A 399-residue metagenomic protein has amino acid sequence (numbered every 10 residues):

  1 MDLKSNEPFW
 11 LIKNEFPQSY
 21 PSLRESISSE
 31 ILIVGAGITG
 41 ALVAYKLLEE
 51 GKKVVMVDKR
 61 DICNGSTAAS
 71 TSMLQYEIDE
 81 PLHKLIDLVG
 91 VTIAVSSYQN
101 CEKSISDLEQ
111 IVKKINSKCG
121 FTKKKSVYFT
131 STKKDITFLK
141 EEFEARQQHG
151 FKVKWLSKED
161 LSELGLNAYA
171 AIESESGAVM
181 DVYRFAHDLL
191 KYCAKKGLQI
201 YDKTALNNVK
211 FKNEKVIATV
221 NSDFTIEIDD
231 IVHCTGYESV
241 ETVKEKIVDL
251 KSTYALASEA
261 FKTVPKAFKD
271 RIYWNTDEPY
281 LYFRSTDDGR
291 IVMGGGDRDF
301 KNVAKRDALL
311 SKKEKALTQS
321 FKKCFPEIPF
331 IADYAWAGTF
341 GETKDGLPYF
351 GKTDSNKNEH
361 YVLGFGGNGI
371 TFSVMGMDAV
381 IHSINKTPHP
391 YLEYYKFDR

Functional and structural regions predicted by a protein language model:
M1-I31: Extreme N-terminal leader/targeting segments of oxidoreductases
D2-K13, E80-I86, Q110-D188: Flavin (FAD/FMN) cofactor-binding and adjacent substrate-gating region of FAD-dependent oxidoreductase domains
I27-M56: N-terminal Rossmann-like FAD-binding beta1-loop-alpha1 element of flavoenzymes
E49-A69: Glycine-rich FAD pyrophosphate-binding loop
S70-N100: Glycine-rich active-site loop/strand segments that organize a redox cofactor
S106, K114-T122, L206-N208, F224-I226 (+2 more regions): Active-site substrate-recognition segment that forms the wall of the catalytic cavity or substrate channel
E144, A171-D229, C234: Helical element adjacent to the flavin cofactor pocket in flavoenzyme catalytic cores
D307, K322-R399: C-terminal catalytic lobe of FAD-dependent flavoproteins
